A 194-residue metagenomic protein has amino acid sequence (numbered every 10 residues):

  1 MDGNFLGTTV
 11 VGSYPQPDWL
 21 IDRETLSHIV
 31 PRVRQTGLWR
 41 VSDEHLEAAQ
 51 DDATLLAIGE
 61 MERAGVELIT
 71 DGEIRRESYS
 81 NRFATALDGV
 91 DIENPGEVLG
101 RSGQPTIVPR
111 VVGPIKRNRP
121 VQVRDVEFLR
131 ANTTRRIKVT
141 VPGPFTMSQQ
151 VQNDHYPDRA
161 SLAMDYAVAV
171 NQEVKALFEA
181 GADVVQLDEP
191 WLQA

Functional and structural regions predicted by a protein language model:
M1-A194: Domain-level signal for soluble alpha/beta catalytic cores
